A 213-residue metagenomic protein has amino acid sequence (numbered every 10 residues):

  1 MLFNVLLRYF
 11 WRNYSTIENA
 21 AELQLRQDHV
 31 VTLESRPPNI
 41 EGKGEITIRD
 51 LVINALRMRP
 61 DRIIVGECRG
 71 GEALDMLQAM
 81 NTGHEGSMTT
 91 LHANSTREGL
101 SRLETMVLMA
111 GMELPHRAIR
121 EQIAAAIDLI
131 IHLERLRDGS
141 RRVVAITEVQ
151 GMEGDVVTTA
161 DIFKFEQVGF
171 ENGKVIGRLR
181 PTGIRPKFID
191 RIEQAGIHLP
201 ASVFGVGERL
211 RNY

Functional and structural regions predicted by a protein language model:
M1-L2: Hydrophobic positions on the alpha1 helix immediately C-terminal to the Walker A/P-loop
V5-A126, H132-E134: Switch/coupling sub-region of P-loop NTPases
D128-H132, A145-E148: C-terminal helical "lid" of AAA+/P-loop NTPase domains
G139-Y213: NTP-binding/hydrolysis catalytic cores, primarily Walker-type P-loop NTPases
